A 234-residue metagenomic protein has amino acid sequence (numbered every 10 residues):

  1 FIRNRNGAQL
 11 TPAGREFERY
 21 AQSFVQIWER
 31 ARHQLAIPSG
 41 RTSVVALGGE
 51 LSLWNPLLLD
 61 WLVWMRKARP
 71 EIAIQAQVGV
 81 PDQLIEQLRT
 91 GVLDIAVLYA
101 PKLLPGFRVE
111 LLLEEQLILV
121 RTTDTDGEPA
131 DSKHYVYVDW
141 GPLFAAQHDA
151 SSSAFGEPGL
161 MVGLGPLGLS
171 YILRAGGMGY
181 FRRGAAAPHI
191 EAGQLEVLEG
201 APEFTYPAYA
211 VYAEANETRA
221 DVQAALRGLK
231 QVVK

Functional and structural regions predicted by a protein language model:
F1-L10: A short LG(V/I)-centered, amphipathic sequence patch enriched for acidic residue(s) preceding the LG motif
A13-Y20, L57, D131-H134, Q147 (+1 more regions): Short amphipathic alpha-helical coupling segments at ligand-binding clamshell hinges and other catalytic/signaling
F17-S39: Alpha-helical linker/hinge and terminal dimerization helices associated with HTH transcriptional regulators
T42-L104: Central regulatory/effector-binding core of bacterial HTH transcription factors
A100-G106, G168-L198, P202: A ligand-binding cleft/hinge motif common to bilobed small-molecule-binding domains
F107-T123, P129-D131, G200-P207: Short Pro/Gly-enriched coil loops immediately N-terminal to beta-strands
D131-G159, G163-L167, R183: Secondary-structure junction motif
G200-K234: A late-sequence structural motif
